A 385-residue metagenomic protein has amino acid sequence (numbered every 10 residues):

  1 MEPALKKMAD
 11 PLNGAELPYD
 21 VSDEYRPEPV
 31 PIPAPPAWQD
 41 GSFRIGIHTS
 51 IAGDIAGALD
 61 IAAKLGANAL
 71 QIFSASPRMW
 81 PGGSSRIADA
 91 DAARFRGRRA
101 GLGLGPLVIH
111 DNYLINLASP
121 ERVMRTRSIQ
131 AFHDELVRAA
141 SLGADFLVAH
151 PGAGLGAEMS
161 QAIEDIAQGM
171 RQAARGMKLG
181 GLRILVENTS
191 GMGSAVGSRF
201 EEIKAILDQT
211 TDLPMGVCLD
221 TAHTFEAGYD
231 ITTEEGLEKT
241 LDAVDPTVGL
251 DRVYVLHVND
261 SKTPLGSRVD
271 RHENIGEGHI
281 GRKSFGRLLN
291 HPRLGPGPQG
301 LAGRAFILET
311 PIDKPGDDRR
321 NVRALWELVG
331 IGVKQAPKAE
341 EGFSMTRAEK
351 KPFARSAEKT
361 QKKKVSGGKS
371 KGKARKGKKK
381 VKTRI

Functional and structural regions predicted by a protein language model:
M1-D111, I115, S119-D134, I331 (+2 more regions): N-terminal pre-domain/capping segments
L5, D10-P11, L17, D23-E28 (+2 more regions): Histidine-acidic metal/acid-base catalytic patches
W38, D60-A67, R86-V108, E135-G143 (+4 more regions): Acidic (Asp/Glu)-rich catalytic clusters
H48-A52, A75-P77, N112-L114, G152-G154 (+4 more regions): Active-site beta-loop-alpha junctions enriched in small/polar residues
G53, L117-V217: Active-site acidic/histidine proton-transfer and metal-coordination neighborhood in alpha/beta enzyme cores
A58-I61, D91-R98, A131, E135 (+6 more regions): A general structural detector for well-ordered alpha-helical segments in enzyme core domains, enriched
A62, H110, S128, A139 (+5 more regions): Conserved, mostly hydrophobic/aromatic
G83-D91, S119-A131, A157-Q168, S194-E202 (+3 more regions): Alpha-helix N-cap and loop-to-helix initiation/capping positions
